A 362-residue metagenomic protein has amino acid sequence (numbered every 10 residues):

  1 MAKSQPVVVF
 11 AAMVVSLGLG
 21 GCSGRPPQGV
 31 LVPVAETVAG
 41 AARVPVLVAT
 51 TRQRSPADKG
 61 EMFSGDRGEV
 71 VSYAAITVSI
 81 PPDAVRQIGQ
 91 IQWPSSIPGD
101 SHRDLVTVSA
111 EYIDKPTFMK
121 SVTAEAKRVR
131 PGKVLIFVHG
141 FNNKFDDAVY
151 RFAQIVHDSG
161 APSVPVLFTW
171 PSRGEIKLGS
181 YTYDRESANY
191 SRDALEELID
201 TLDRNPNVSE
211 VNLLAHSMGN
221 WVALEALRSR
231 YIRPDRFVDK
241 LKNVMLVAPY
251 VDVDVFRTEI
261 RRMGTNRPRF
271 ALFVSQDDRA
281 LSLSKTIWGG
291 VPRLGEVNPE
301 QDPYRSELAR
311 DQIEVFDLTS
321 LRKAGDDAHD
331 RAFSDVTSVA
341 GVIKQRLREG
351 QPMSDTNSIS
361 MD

Functional and structural regions predicted by a protein language model:
M1-F10: Bacterial N-terminal signal peptides that target proteins for export
G18-G21: C-terminal motif of bacterial Sec signal peptides marking the signal peptidase cleavage site
S23, P27-V108, M119-V129, V149 (+5 more regions): Lipolytic serine-hydrolase domain surface
K133: Alpha/beta-hydrolase fold active-site loops
I136-G140, A248: The conserved beta1-alpha1 loop
G140-N142, R185: Flexible, glycine/proline-enriched loop segments at strand-loop-helix junctions that form or flank small-ligand binding
N143-A148: Short substrate-entry loop that stabilizes the transition state in hydrolases
L195, A215-G219, A223: Gly/Ala-rich beta-loop-alpha elbow adjacent to hydrolase catalytic centers
